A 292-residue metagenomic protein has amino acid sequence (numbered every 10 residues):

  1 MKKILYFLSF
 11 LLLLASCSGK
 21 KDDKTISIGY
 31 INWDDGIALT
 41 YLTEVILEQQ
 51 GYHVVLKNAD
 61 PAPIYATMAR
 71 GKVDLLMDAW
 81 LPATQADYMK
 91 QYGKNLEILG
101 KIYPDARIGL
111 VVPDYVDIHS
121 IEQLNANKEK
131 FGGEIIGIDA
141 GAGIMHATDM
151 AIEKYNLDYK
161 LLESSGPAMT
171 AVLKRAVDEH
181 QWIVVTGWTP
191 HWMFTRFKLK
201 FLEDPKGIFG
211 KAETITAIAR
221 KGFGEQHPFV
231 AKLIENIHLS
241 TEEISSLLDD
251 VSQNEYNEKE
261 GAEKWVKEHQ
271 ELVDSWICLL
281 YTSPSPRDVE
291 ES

Functional and structural regions predicted by a protein language model:
A15-S16: C-terminal motif of bacterial Sec signal peptides marking the signal peptidase cleavage site
D23-D34, H53-K57, G132-I136, I234: Short, well-ordered beta-strand elements
W33-D34, L56-T67, L161-V172: Short helix-initiation/N-cap motifs at beta->coil->alpha
T40, D60-K94, A171-V172, W192-K198: Pocket-flanking alpha-helical
V73-M77, G143-G207: Ligand-binding pocket segment of bilobal, Venus flytrap-like solute-binding proteins
K94-G141: A conserved helix-loop-strand patch within extracytoplasmic ligand-binding domains of the periplasmic binding
R107-D117, E213-Q226: A bilobed periplasmic-binding-protein/Venus flytrap-type ligand-binding module shared by bacterial periplasmic
Y281-S292: Single conserved hydrophobic/aromatic residue that forms the stacking wall/gate of nucleotide- or nucleobase-binding
